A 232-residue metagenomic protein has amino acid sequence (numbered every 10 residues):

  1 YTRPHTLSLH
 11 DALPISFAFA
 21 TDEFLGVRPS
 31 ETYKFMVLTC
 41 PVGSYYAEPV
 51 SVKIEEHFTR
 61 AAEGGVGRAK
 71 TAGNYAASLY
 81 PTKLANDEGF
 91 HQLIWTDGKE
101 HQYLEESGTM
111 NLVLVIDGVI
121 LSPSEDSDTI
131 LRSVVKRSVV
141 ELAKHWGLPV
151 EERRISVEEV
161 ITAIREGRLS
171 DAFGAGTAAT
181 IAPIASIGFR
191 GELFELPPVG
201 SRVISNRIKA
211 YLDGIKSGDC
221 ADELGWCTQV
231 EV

Functional and structural regions predicted by a protein language model:
Y1-D11: Single conserved hydrophobic/aromatic residue that forms the stacking wall/gate of nucleotide- or nucleobase-binding
A12-R28: Non-catalytic, conformational "gating/processing" segments within enzyme and secreted inhibitor domains
L25-V232: Helix-start/capping segments and mature chain N-termini
